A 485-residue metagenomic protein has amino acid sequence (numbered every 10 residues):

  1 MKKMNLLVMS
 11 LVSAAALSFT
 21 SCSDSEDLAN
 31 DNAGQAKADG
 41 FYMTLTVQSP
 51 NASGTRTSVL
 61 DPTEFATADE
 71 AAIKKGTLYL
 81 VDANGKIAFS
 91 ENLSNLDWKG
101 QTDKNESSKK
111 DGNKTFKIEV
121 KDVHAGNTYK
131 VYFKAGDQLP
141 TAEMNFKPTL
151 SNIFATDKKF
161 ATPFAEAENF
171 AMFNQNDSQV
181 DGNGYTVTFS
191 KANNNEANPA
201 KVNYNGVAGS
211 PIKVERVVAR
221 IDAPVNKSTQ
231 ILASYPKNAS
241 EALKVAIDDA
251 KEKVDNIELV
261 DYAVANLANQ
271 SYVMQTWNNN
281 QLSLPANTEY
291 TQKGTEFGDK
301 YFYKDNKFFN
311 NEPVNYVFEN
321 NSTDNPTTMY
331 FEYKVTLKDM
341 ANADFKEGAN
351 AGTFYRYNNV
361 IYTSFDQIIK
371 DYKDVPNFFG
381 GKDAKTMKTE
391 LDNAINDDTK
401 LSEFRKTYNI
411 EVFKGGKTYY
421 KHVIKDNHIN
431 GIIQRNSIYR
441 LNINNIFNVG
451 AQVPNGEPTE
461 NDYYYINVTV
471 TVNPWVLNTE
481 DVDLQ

Functional and structural regions predicted by a protein language model:
M1-V8: Bacterial N-terminal signal peptides that target proteins for export
L6, S23-S25: Charged, compositionally biased non-catalytic regions
L11, S25-I118, D122-N183, F189-N198 (+4 more regions): Acidic/polar, low-complexity intrinsically disordered N-terminal segments immediately downstream of a Sec signal
L17-S21: C-terminal motif of bacterial Sec signal peptides marking the signal peptidase cleavage site
D61-E143, P211, R220-P224, S228-R440 (+2 more regions): Tryptophan-paired
S151-N226, Q230-K237, L243, A265 (+1 more regions): Flexible, low-complexity coil/linker segments
Q452-V453: Histidine-centered catalytic/metal-binding microenvironments
